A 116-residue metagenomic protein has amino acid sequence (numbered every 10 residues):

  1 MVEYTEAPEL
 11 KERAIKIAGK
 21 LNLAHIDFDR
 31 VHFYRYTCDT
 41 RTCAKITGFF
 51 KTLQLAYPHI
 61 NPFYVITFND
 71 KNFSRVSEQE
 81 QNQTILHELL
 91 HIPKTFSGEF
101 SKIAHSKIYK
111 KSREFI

Functional and structural regions predicted by a protein language model:
M1-L21, H105-I116: N-terminal targeting/trafficking signals and adjacent low-complexity tails
L10, Q81-N82: Hydrophobic (often cysteine-bearing) scaffold residues that line and stabilize catalytic clefts of nucleotide/cofactor
E12-P58: Auxiliary, metal-adjacent structural segments of Zn-dependent hydrolase domains
D29, E80-Q81: Short coil/turn segments at beta-strand junctions that form active-site/ligand-binding loops
R35, D70, T84: Functionally constrained cores in energy, signaling, and assembly domains
I46-S77, I92-S106, K111: Active-site scaffold of zinc-dependent metalloenzymes
Q83-T95: Active-site recognition of the HExxH zinc-binding catalytic motif
